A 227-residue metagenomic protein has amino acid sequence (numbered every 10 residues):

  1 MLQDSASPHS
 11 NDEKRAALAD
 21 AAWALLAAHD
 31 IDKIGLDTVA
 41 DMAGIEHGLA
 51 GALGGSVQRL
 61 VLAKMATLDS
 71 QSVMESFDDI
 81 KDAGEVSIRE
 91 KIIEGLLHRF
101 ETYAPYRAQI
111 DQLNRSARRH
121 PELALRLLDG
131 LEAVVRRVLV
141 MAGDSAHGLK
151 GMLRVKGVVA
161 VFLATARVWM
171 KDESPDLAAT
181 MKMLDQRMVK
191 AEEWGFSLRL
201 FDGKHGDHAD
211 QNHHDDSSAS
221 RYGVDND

Functional and structural regions predicted by a protein language model:
M1-E13, F201-D227: N-terminal intrinsically disordered/low-complexity leader segments
L2, A17, L25-T67: Helix-turn-helix
N11, R15-W23: Short, leucine-enriched amphipathic alpha-helices that occur as contiguous helical runs
R59, A63, F77-Q112, R119 (+1 more regions): Hydrophobic alpha-helical connector segments
M65-V73, P121: Short, basic, alpha-helical segments at the C-terminal edge of helix-turn-helix-like DNA-binding modules
K81, E85, V140-H147: Acidic/His metal-coordination segments adjacent to aromatic residues that form catalytic metal sites in metalloenzymes
P121-D144, M152-A164: Amphipathic alpha-helical packing segments from all-alpha helical-bundle domains
D144-G206: Hydrophobic/aromatic-rich alpha-helical bundle segments in the mid-to-C-terminal region
